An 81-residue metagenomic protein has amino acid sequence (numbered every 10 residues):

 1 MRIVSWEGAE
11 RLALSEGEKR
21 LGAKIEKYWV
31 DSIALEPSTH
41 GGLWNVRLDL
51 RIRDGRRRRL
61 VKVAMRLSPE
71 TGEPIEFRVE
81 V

Functional and structural regions predicted by a protein language model:
M1-L35: Short, non-transmembrane alpha-helical segments in secretory-pathway proteins
V4, V30, V46, V61-V63 (+1 more regions): Extended aliphatic helical segments
K19, K24, L43-W44, R57 (+1 more regions): Compositionally biased, intrinsically disordered low-complexity regions
E26, P37-T39, R56-R58: Sterically constrained small-residue positions within well-ordered secondary structures of folded domains
P37-G42, P69-T71: A short, structured loop/turn motif at beta-sheet edges
G41-L50: A short hydrophobic beta-strand element
D54-V81: A short, surface-exposed beta-strand/turn
